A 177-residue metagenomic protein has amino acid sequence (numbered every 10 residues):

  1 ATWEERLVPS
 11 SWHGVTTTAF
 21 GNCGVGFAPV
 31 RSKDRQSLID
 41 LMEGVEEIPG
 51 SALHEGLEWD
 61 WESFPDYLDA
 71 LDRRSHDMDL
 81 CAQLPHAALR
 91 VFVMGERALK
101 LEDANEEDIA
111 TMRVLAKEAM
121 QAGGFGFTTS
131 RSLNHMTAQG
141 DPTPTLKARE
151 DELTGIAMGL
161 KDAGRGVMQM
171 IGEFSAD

Functional and structural regions predicted by a protein language model:
T2-W3, D177: Residues at alpha-helix caps and immediate loop-helix transition turns in enzyme cores, especially N- and C-cap
W3-F127: Divalent-metal coordination cores built from histidine and acidic residues
P65-H76, L101-D177: Histidine/acidic residue-rich metal-binding segments in metalloenzymes
